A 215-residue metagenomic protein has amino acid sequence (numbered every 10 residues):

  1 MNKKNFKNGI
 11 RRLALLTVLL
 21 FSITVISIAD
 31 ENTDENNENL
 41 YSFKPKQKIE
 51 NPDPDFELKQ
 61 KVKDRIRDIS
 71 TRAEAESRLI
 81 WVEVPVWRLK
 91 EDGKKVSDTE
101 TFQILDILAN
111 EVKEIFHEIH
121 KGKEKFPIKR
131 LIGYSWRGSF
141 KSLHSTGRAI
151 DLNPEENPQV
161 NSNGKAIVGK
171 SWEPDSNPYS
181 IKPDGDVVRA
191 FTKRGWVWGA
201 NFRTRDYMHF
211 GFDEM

Functional and structural regions predicted by a protein language model:
K3-A14: Bacterial N-terminal signal peptides that target proteins for export
G9, S22-S27: Generic short N-terminal amphipathic or hydrophobic helices
A14-T24: Bacterial N-terminal signal peptides
A29-R88: N-terminal module-boundary/linker segments of secreted carbohydrate-active enzymes
D34, K141, T146-M215: Catalytic cores and adjacent binding grooves of peptidoglycan-active enzymes
K63-L131: Active-site acidic/histidine clusters and adjacent loop/turn architecture that either coordinate catalytic ions
E114-D151, E156-Q159: Active-site-adjacent loop/helix surface patches within enzyme catalytic domains that shape the substrate-binding cleft
